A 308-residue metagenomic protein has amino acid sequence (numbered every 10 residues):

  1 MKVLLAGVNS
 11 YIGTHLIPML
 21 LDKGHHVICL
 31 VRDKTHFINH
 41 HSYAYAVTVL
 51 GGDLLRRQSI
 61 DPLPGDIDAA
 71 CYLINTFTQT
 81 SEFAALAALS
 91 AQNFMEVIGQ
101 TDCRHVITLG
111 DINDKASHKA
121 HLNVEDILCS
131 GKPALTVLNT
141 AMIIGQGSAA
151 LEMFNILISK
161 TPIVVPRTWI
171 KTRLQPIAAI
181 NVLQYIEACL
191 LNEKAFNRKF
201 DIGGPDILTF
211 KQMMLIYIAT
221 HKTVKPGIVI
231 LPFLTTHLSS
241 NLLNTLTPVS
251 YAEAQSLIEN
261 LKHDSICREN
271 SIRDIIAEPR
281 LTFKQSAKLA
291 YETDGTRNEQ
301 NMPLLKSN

Functional and structural regions predicted by a protein language model:
K2, A188-E253, D264-N308: Mid/C-terminal beta-alpha module of Rossmann-like enzyme folds, strongest in SDR-family dehydrogenases/epimerases
K2, H26-V27, A46, R104-H105 (+1 more regions): Residues at the starts of beta-strands that form the adenosine-phosphate
V3-H25, C29: N-terminal Rossmann NAD(P)H-binding glycine-rich loop of SDR-like oxidoreductase domains
L4, Y11, S59-T78: Mobile, glycine- and charge-enriched loop segments and immediately flanking short secondary-structure elements within
N9, L16, K23, K115-T223 (+1 more regions): Oxidoreductase cofactor-interface core, primarily capturing Rossmann-like NAD(P)-dependent enzymes
L30-T35, D53-L54: N-terminal Rossmann-fold cofactor-binding loop
A44-D68: Conserved Rossmann-fold cofactor-binding substructure of NAD(P)-dependent oxidoreductases
A69-F77, S81-G131, L135-N139, G145: Conserved Rossmann-fold NAD(P)-dependent oxidoreductase catalytic core, especially the SDR/UDP-sugar
